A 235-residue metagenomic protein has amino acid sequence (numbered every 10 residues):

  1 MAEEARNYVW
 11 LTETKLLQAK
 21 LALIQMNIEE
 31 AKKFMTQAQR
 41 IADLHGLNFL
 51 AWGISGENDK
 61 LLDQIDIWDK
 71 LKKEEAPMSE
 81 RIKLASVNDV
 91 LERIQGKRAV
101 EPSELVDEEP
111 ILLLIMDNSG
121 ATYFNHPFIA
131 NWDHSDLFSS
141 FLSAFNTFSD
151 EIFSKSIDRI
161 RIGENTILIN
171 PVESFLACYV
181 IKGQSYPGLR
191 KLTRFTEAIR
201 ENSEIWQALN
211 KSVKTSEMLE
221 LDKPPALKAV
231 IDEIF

Functional and structural regions predicted by a protein language model:
M1-T14, A19, I24, I162-G183: Ampipathic, surface-exposed secondary-structure segments
E3-E101: C-terminal non-catalytic interaction modules
L61, R93-L112, S119-F235: Acidic, low-complexity cytosolic segments
